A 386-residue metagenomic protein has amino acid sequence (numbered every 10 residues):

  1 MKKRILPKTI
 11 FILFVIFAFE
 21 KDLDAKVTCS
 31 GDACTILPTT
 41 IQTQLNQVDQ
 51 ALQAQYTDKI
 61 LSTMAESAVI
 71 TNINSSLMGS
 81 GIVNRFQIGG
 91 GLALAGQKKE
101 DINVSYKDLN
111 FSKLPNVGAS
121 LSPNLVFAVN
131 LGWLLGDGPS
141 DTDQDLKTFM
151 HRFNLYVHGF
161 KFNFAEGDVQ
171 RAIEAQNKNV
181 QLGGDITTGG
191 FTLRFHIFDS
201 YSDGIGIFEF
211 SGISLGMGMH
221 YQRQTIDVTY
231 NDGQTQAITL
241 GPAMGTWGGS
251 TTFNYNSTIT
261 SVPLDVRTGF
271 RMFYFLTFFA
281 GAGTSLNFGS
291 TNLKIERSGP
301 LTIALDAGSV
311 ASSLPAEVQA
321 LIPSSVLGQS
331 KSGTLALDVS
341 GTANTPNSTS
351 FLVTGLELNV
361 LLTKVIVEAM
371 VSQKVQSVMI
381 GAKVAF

Functional and structural regions predicted by a protein language model:
D24-L134: Short glycine/proline- and aromatic-enriched beta-strand/turn motifs that initiate or cap beta-hairpins
I73-F86, G132-F153, F198-I213, Y274-F275 (+1 more regions): Short loop/turn motifs that connect adjacent beta-strands in outer-membrane beta-barrel proteins
S75, P123-W133, F191-D199, M219 (+5 more regions): Residues on the lipid-exposed face of transmembrane beta-strands in outer-membrane beta-barrel proteins
N84-L92, H151-V157, G206-M217, V262 (+4 more regions): Transmembrane beta-strands of outer-membrane beta-barrel proteins
L92-K98, V157-A165, I197, M217-T225 (+4 more regions): Transmembrane beta-strands of outer-membrane beta-barrel pores
K98-S120, F160-G189, H220-S261, G289-I303 (+1 more regions): Extracellular/periplasm-exposed beta-strand and loop segments of Gram-negative cell-envelope proteins, dominated by
P139-D141, F153-N163, G167-K178, L361-Q373 (+1 more regions): Transmembrane beta-strand segments that form the barrel wall of outer-membrane beta-barrel proteins
L337-F386: Predominantly the C-terminal beta-signal and adjacent terminal strand-loop region of outer-membrane beta-barrel
